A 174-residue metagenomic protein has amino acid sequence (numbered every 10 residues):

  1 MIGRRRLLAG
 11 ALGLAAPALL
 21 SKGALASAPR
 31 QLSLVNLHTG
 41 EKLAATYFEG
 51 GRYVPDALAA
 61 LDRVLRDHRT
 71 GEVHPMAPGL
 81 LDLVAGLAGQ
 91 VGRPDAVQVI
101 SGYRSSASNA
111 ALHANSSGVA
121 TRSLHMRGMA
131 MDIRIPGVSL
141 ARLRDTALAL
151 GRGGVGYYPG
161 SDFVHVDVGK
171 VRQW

Functional and structural regions predicted by a protein language model:
M1-A15: N-terminal secretory signal peptides and thylakoid transit peptides that target proteins across membranes
A18-Y47: C-terminal segment of N-terminal export signals and the immediately downstream linker at the start of the mature
R30-V35, G118-W174: Catalytic cores and adjacent binding grooves of peptidoglycan-active enzymes
Y53-Q98: Active-site acidic/histidine clusters and adjacent loop/turn architecture that either coordinate catalytic ions
V64, L83-P94, N115-G118, P136 (+1 more regions): Structured segments of extracytoplasmic/periplasmic soluble domains in secreted or envelope-associated proteins
L81-A85, N109, L140, R144: Extracytoplasmic/secreted envelope proteins and their assembly/folding machinery, especially bacterial periplasmic
A96-A110: Acidic helix-start/capping segments at beta-turn-to-alpha-helix junctions
A107-T121: Charged, often glycine-rich, active-site loop that binds/positions anionic groups
